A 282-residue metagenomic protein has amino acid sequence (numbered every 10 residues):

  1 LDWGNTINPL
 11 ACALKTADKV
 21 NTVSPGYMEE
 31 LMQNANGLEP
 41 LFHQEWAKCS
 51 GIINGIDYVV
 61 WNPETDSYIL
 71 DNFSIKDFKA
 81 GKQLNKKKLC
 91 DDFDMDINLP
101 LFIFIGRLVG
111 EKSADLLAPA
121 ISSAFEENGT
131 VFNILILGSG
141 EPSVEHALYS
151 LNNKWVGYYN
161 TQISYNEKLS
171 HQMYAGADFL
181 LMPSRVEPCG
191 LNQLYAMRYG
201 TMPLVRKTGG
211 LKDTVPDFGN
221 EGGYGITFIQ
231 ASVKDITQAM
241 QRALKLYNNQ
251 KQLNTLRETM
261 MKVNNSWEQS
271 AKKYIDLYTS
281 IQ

Functional and structural regions predicted by a protein language model:
L1-Q282: Catalytic cores of nucleotide-sugar-dependent glycosyltransferases that transfer UDP/GDP/TDP-activated
